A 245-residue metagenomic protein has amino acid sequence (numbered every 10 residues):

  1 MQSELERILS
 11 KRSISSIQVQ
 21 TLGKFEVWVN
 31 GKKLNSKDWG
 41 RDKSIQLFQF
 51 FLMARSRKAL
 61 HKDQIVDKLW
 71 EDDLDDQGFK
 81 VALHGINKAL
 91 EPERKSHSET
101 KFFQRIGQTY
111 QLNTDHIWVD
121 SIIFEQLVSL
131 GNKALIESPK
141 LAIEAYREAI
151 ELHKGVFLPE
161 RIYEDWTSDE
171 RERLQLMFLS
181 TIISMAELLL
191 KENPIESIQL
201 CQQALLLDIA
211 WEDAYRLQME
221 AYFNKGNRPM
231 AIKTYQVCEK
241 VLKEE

Functional and structural regions predicted by a protein language model:
M1-R216, K225-E244: Intrinsically disordered, low-complexity protein-interaction/activation regions
